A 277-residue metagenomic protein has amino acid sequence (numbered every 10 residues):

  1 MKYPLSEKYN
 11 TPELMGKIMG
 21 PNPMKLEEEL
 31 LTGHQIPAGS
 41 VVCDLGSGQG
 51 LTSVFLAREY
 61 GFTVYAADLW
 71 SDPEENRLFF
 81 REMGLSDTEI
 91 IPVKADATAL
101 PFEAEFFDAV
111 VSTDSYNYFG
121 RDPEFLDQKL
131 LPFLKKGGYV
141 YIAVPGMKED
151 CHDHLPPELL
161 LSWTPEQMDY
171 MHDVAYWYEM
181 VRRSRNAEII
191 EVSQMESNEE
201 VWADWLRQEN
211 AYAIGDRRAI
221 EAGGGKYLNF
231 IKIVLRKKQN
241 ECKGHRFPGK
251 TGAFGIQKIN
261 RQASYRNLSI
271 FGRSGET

Functional and structural regions predicted by a protein language model:
P12-E28: Conserved SAM-binding loop and adjacent beta-strand
C43, Q49-A99: Class I SAM-dependent methyltransferase SAM/SAH-binding core
T98-V110: A short acidic, Gly/Pro-enriched loop at the edge of an enzyme's catalytic core that lines a small-molecule cofactor
A109-D122: A short SAM/SAH-binding and catalytic strip from SAM-dependent methyltransferases
E124-Y139: A short glycine-rich, Lys/Arg-flanked "PGG" loop and its adjoining helix->strand segment in the class I
P145-Q167: Short, glycine-/aromatic-enriched active-site segment of Class I SAM-dependent methyltransferases
D169-R185: Short alpha-helix
E191-I259: Conserved Class I S-adenosyl-L-methionine
